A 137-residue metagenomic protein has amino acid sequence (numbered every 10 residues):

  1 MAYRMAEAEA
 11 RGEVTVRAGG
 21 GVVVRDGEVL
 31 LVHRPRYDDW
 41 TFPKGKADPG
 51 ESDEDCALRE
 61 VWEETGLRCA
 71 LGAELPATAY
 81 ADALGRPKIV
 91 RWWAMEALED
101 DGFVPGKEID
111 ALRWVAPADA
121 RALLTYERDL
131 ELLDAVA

Functional and structural regions predicted by a protein language model:
M1-G20: Acidic, metal-coordinating catalytic segment for phosphate/diphosphate chemistry, firing primarily on the Nudix
R17-G19, G27, V90-R91, D110: Change "...and in nucleic-acid phosphodiester-cleaving endonucleases..." to "...and in nucleic-acid processing enzymes
R34: Short loop/turn segments immediately following the C-termini of beta-strands
Y37-D39, A120: A short, flexible beta-alpha/helix-coil linker loop
T41-K44: A short gly/proline-enriched turn/hairpin at secondary-structure junctions
A47-A135: Unchanged
